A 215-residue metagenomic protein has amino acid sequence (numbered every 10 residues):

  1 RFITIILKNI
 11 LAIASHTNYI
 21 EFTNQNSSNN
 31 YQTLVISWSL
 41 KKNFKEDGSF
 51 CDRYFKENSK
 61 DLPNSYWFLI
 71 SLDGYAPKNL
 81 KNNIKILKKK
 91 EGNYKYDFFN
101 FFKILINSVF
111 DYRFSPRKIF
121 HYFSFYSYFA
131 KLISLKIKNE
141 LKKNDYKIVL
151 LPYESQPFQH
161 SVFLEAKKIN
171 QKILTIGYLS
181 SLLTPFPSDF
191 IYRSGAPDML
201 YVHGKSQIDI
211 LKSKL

Functional and structural regions predicted by a protein language model:
R1-L215: Catalytic-core helical/loop segments in enzymes performing group transfer/polymerization on anionic/lipid-linked
